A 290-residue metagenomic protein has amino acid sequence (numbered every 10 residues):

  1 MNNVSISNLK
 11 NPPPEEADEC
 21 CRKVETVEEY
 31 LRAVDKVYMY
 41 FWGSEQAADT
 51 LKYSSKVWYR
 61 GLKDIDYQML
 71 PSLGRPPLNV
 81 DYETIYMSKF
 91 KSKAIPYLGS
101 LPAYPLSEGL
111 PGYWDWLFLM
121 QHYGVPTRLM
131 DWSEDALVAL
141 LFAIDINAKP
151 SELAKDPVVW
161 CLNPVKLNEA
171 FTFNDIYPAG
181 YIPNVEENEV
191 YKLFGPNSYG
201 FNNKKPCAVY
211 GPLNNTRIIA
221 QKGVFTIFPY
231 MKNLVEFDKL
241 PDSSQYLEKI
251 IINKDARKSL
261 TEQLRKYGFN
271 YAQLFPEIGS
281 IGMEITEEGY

Functional and structural regions predicted by a protein language model:
M1-Y290: Catalytic-core elements of nucleic-acid end-processing and repair enzymes
